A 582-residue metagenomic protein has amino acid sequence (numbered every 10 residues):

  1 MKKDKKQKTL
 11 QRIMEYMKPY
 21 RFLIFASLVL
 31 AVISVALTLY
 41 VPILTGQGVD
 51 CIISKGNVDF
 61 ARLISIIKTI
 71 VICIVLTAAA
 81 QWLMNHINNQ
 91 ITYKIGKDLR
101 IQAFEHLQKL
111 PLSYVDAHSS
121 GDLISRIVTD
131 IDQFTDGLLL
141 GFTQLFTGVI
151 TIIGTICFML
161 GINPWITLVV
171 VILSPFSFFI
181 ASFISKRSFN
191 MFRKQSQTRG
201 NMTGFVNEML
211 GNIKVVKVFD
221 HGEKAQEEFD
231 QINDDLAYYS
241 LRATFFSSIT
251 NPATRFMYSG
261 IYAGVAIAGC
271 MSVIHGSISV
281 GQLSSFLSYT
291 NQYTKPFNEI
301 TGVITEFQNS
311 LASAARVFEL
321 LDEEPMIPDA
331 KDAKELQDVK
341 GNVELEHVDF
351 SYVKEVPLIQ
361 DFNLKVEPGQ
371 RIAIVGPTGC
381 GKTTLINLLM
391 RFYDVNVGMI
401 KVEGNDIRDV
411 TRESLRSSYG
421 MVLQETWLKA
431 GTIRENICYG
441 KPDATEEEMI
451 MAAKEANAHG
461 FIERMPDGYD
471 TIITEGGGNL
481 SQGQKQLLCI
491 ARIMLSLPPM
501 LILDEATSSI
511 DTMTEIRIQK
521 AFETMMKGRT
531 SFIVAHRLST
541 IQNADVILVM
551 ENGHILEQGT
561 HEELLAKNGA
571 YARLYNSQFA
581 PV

Functional and structural regions predicted by a protein language model:
M1-D4, Y93, I101-S125, T129-I131 (+7 more regions): Short intracellular "coupling" helices and adjacent cytoplasmic loop segments at the cytosolic face of multi-pass
T9, M17, V49, M84 (+3 more regions): Juxtamembrane loop-to-helix connectors within ABC transporter transmembrane domains
P19, L23-A36, C73, T77 (+3 more regions): Transmembrane helices of ABC transporter permease
F22, L112-S113, T129-L138, F142 (+6 more regions): An intracellular "coupling" helix at the cytosolic face of ABC transporter transmembrane type-1 domains
I24-L83, I87, G161-W165, G276-V280: Transmembrane helix-loop-helix hairpins at lipid-water interfaces of multipass membrane proteins, especially the type-1
N57-R62, F158-P175, R242, F246-A315 (+1 more regions): Helix-loop-helix
D322, D329, L336-V582: ABC-type nucleotide-binding domain
